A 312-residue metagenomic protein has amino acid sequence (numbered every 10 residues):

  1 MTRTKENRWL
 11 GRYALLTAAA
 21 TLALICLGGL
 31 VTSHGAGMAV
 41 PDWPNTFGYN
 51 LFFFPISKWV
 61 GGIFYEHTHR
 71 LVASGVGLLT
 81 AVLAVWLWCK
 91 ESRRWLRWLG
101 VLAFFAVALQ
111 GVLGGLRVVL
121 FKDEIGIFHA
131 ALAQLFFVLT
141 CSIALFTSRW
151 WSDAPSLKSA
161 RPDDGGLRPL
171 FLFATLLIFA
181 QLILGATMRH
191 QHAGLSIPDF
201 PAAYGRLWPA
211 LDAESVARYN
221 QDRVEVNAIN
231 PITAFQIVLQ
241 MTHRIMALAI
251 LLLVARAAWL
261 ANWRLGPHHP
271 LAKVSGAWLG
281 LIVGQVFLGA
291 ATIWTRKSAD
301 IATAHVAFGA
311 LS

Functional and structural regions predicted by a protein language model:
M1-N7, R149-L167, L265-L271: Membrane-interfacial, low-structure loops and terminal tails that flank and connect transmembrane helices in multi-pass
L10-G37, L177-R189: N-terminal signal-anchor transmembrane alpha helix
Y13-T21, V76, L99-A106, L170-I178 (+5 more regions): Hydrophobic alpha-helical transmembrane segments of polytopic
V31-V40, A108-A131, M188-D199, V286-A310: Interfacial helix-loop-helix junctions of multi-pass membrane proteins
T32-H67, G194-Q236: Extracytosolic (periplasmic/ER-lumenal) interhelical loops and adjacent juxtamembrane/interface segments of multi-pass
I63-A81, E124-V138, I237-A255, A302-L311: Membrane-interface loop-to-helix entry segments
L87-V101, R161-G165, A258-W278: Membrane-interface helix-loop-helix junctions at transmembrane boundaries of multi-pass membrane enzymes, predominantly
A106, V112-A133, L139-T140, F146 (+2 more regions): Membrane-interface helix-loop-helix junctions at boundaries between adjacent transmembrane segments
